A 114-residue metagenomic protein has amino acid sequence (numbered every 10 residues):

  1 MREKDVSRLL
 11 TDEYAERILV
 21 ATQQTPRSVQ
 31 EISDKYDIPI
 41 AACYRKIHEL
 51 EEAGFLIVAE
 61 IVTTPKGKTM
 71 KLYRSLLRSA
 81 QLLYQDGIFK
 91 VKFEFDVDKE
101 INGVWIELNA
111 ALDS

Functional and structural regions predicted by a protein language model:
E3-E13, S28, I61-Y84: Short, cationic-aromatic polyanion-contact patches
D12, E49-L50: Alpha-helical DNA-recognition elements
E16-V20: Pre-recognition alpha-helix immediately N-terminal to the DNA-recognition helix within helix-turn-helix or winged-helix
E31-K35, L50: A short acidic, leucine-rich amphipathic alpha-helix
R78-S114: Amphipathic alpha-helical dimerization/coiled-coil segments that flank or bridge DNA-binding/regulatory modules
